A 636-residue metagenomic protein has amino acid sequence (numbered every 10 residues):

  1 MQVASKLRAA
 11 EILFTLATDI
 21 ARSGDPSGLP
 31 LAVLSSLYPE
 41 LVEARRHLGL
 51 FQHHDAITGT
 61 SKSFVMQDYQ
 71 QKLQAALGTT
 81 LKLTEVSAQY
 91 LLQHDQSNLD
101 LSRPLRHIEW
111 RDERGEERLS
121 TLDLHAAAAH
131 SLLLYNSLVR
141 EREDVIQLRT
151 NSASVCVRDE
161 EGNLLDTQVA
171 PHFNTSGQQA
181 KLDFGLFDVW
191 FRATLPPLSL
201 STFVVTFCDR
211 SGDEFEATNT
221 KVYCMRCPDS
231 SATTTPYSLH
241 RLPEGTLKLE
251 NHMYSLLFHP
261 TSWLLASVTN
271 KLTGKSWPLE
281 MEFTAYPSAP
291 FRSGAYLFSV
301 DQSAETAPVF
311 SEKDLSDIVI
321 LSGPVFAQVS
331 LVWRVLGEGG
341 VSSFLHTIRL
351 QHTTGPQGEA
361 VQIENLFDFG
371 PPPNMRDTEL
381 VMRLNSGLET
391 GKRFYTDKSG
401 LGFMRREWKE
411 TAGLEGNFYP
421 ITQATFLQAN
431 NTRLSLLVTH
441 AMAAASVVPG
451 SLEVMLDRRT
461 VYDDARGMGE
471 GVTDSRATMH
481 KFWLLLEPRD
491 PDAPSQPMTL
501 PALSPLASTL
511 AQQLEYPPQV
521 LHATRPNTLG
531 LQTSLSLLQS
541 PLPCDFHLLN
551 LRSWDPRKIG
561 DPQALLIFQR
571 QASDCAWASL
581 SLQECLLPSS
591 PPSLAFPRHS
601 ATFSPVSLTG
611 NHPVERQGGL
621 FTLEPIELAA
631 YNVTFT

Functional and structural regions predicted by a protein language model:
M1-T636: Terminal accessory/anchoring regions of large secretory-pathway or extracellular enzymes
